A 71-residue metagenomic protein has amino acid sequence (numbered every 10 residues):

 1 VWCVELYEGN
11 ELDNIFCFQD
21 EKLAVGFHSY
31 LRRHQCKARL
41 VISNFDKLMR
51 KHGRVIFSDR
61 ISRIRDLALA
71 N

Functional and structural regions predicted by a protein language model:
V1-N14, I42: Short aromatic-glycine-(Arg/Gly/Cys) micro-motifs in beta-strand/loop hairpins
E8-G9, L23, F45-L48: Exposed regions on extracellular, virion, or secretory-pathway luminal proteins
N10-L23, L31: A short, exposed loop/beta-hairpin motif centered on an aromatic-Gly-Thr core
D13, Y30-N71: Short, mixed-charge low-complexity intrinsically disordered segments
